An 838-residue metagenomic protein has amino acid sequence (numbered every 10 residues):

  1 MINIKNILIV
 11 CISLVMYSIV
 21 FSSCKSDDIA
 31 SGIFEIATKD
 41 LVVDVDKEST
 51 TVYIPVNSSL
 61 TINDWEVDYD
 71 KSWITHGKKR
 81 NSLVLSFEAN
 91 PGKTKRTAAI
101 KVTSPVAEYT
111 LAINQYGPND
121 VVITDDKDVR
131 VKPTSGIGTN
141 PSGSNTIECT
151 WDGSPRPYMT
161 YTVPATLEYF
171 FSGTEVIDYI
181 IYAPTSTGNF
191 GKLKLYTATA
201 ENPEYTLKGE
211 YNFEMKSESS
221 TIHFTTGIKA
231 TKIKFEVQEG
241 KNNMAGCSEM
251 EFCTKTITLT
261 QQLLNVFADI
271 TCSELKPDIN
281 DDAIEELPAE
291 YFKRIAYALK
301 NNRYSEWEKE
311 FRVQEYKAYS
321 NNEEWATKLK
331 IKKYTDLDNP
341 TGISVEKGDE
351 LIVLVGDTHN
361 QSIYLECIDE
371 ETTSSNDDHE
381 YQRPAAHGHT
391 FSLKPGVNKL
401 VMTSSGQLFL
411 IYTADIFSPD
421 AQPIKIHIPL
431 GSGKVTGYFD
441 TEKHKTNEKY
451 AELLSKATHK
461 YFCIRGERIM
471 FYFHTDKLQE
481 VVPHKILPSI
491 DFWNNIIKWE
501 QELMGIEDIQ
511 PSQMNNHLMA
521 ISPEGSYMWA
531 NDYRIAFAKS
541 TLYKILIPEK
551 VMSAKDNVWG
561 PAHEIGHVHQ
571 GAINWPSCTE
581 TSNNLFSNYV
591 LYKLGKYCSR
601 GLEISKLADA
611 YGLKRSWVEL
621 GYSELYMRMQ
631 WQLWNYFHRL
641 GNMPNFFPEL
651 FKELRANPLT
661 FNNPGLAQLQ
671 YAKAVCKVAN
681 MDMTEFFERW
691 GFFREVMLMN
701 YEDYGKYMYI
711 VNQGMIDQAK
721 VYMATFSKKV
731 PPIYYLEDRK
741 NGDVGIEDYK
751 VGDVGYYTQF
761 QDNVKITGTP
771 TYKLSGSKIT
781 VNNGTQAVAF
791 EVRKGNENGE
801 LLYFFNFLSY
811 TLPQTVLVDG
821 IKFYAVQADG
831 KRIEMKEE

Functional and structural regions predicted by a protein language model:
S18-V42, T75, P105-V131, T254-Q261: Bacterial Sec-dependent N-terminal signal peptides
D28, I33, P55-V84: Surface-exposed binding patches on compact interaction domains or structured appendages
T94-V106: A short beta-strand micro-motif common to beta-rich folds, especially ectodomain repeats
G117-G173, A183-N189, T256-Q262: Disordered, acidic Ser/Thr/Pro-rich linker "stalks" and the adjacent N-terminal cap of the next globular domain
V163, T187-I257: Trp- and acidic/polar-enriched beta-sheet ligand-binding modules for extracellular glycan and matrix recognition
L259-Q261, V266, S273-S305, A667-F807 (+1 more regions): Beta/coil-rich, acidic/histidine-enriched accessory regions frequently appended to metallopeptidases
N265-G437, K773-E837: Beta-strand-enriched, solvent-exposed domains that form extended recognition/catalytic surfaces
Y450-F661, Y671: Catalytic cores of extracellular degradative/oxidative enzymes
